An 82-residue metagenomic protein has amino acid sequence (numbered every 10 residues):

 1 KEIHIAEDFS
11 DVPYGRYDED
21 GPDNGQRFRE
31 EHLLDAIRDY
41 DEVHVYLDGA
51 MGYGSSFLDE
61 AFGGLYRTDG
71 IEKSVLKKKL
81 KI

Functional and structural regions predicted by a protein language model:
K1-E2: Extreme N-terminal starter segment of soluble prokaryotic enzymes
I5-I82: Amphipathic alpha-helical interaction surfaces in cytosolic regulatory modules
